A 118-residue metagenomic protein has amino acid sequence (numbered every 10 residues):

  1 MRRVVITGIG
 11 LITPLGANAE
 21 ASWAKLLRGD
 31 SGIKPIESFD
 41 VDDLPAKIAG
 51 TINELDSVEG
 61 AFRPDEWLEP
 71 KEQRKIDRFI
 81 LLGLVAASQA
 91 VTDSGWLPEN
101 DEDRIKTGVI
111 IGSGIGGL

Functional and structural regions predicted by a protein language model:
M1-L118: Conserved "HGTGT" condensation-loop signature of ketosynthase/thiolase-family condensing enzymes that catalyze
